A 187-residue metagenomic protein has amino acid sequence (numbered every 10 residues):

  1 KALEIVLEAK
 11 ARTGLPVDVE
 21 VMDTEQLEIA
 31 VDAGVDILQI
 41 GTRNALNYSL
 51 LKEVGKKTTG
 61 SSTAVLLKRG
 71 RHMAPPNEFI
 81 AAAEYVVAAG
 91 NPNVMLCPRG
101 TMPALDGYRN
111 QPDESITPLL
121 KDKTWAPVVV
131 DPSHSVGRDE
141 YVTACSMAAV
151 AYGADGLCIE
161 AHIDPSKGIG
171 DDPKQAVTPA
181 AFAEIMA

Functional and structural regions predicted by a protein language model:
K1-E4, G34-A45, T59-M73, T101-D106 (+1 more regions): Glycine-rich tight-turn/loop motif centered on a GG-T
K1-L38, N47-S49: N-terminal active-site wall of soluble small-molecule enzyme domains
K1-V19, E53-A64, E114-V128, Q175-A187: Alpha-helix-loop-beta-strand connector modules within alpha/beta enzyme cores
E4, E25, Y48-S49, N77 (+3 more regions): Generic alpha-helical secondary structure signal
L15-A30, A81-Y85, S166-G168, V177 (+1 more regions): Electropositive, surface-exposed helix/loop patches at the edges of structured domains that serve as adaptable
T24-E25, A45, V136, D164: Positions that flank functional sites
L50-P165: Catalytic alpha/beta core domains of metabolic enzymes, predominantly
V150-D164, G168-A187: Structured C-terminal cap/extension of enzyme domains
